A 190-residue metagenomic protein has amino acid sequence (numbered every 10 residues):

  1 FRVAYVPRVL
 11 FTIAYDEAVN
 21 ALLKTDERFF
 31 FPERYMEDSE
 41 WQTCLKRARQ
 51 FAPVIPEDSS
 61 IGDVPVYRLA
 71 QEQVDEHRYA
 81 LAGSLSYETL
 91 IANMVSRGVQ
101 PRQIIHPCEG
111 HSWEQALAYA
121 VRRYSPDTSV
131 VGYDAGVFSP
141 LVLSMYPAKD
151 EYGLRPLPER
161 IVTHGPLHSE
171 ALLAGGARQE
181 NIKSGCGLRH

Functional and structural regions predicted by a protein language model:
F1-H190: Catalytic-core helical/loop segments in enzymes performing group transfer/polymerization on anionic/lipid-linked
